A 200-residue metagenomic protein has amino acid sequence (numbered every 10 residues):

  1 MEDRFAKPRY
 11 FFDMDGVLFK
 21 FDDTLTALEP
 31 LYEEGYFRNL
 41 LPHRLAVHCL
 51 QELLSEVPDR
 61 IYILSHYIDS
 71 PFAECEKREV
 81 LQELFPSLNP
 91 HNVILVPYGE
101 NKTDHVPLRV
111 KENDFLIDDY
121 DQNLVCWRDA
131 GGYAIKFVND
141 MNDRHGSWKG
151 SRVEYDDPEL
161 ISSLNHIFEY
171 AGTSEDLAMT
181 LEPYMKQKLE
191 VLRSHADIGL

Functional and structural regions predicted by a protein language model:
M1-L40, E52: Active-site neighborhood of HAD-like aspartate-dependent phosphohydrolases
L41-P42, A46-K77, L81: Substrate-recognition element of Asp-dependent hydrolases with the DxDx(T/V) motif
Y62-D69, R78, L84-D104: A short, structured active-site edge motif that brings together acidic residues
L95-W127: Conserved Lys-Pro-Asp/Glu-containing loop-to-beta segment of HAD-superfamily phosphomonoesterases, centered on
T103-V110, D157-L192: Short amphipathic alpha-helix with an adjacent loop that forms part of the alpha/beta core around
F115-E159: Acidic, Mg2+-coordinating phosphoryl-transfer loop and its flanking beta/alpha structural elements, shared across
S194-L200: Non-Sec secretion/translocation targeting segments of pathogen effectors
